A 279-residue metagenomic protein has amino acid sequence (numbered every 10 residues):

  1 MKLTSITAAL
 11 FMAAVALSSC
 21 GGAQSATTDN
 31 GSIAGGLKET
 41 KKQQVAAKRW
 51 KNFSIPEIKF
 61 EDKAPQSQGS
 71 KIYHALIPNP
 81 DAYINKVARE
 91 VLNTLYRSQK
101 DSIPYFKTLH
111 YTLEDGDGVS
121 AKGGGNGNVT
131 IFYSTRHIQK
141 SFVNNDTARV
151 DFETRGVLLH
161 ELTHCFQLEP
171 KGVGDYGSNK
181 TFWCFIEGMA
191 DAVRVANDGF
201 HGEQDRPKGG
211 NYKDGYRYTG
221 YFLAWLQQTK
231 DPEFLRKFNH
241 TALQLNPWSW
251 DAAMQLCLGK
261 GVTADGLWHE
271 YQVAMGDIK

Functional and structural regions predicted by a protein language model:
L17-S19: C-terminal motif of bacterial Sec signal peptides marking the signal peptidase cleavage site
G21-E61: Sec-dependent signal peptide cleavage junction
S25-D29, K71-F132: Auxiliary, metal-adjacent structural segments of Zn-dependent hydrolase domains
K51-P78, R136: Acidic/histidine-rich, surface-exposed loop or edge segments in extracytoplasmic proteins
H137-L158, V173-F182: Short pre-active-site segment immediately N-terminal to the catalytic Zn-binding motif
G156-E169, E187-D191: Active-site recognition of the HExxH zinc-binding catalytic motif
G177-T219: Post-HExxH zinc-binding segment in Zn-dependent metallohydrolases
T219-K279: Pan-zinc metallopeptidase signature
